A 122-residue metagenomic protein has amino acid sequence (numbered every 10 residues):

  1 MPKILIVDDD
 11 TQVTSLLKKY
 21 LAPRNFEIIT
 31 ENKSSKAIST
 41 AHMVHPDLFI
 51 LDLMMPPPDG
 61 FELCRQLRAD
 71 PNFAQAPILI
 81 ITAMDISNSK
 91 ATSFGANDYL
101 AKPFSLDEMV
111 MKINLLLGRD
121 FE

Functional and structural regions predicted by a protein language model:
T11-I29: Two-component/phosphorelay signaling modules centered on CheY-like receiver
T14, M55-P56, A74, K102: The feature encodes the CheY-like receiver
E31-N32, P57-P58, L67: Hydrophobic residue at a beta-alpha junction that N-caps the helix immediately following a catalytic beta-strand/loop
V44-I50: Active-site beta3 strand of CheY-like receiver
L79-I81: Hydrophobic/aromatic residues positioned on beta-strands within the core alpha/beta folds
F104-L115: C-terminal output helix
